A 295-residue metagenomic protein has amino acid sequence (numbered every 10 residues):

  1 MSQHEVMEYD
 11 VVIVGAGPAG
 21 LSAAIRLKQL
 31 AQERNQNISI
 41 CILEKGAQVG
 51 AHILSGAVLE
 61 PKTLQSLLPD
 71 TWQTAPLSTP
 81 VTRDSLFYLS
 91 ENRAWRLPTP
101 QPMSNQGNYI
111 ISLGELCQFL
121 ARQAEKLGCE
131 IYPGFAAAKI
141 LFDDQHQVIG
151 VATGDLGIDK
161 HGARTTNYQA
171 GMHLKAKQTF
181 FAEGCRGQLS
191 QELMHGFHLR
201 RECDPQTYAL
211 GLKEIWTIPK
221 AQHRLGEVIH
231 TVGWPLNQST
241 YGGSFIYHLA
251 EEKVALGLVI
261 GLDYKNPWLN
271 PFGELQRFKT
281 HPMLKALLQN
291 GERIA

Functional and structural regions predicted by a protein language model:
M1-A94, P100-A295: Residues forming the flavin
